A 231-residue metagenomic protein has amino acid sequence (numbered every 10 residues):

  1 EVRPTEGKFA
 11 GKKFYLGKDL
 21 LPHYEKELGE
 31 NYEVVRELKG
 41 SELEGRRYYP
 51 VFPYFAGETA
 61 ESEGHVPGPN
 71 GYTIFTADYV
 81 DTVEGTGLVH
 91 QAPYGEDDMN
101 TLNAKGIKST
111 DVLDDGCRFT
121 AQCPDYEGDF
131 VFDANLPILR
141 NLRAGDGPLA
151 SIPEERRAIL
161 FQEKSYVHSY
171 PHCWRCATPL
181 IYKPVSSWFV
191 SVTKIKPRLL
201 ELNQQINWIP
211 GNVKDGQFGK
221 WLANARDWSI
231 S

Functional and structural regions predicted by a protein language model:
E1-A10, E42-Y49, Y54-F55, Y79 (+1 more regions): Residue patterns forming the tRNA-binding/recognition surfaces of aminoacyl-tRNA synthetases and related DALR
R3-V51: Carboxylate/His-rich catalytic cores and anion/metal-binding grooves
E37, G71-V80: Glycine-/acidic-rich phosphate or pyrophosphate-binding loops and their flanking alpha/beta elements
F55-A60, T73-A77: Conserved mixed alpha/beta core segments that line enzyme active sites in large multi-domain catalysts
